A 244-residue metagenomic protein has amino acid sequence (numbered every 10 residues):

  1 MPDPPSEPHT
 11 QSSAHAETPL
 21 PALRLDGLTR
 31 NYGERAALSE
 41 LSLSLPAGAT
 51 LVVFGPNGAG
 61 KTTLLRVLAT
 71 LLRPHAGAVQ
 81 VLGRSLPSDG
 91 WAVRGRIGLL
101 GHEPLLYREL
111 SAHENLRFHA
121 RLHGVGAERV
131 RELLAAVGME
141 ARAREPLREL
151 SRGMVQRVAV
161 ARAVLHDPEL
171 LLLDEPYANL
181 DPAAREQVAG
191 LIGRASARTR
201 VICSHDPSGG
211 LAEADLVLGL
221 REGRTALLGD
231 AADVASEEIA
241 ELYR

Functional and structural regions predicted by a protein language model:
F54-P56: The feature captures the beta-strand-to-loop junction immediately N-terminal to the Walker
A69: Helix-to-loop junction immediately C-terminal to a conserved catalytic motif
G77-S88, V93, L227: Conserved ABC transporter NBD signature motif
R117, R121, A127-R142: Conserved ABC ATPase "signature" region
L171-E175: Catalytic Walker B motif of ABC-type/P-loop ATPase nucleotide-binding domains
